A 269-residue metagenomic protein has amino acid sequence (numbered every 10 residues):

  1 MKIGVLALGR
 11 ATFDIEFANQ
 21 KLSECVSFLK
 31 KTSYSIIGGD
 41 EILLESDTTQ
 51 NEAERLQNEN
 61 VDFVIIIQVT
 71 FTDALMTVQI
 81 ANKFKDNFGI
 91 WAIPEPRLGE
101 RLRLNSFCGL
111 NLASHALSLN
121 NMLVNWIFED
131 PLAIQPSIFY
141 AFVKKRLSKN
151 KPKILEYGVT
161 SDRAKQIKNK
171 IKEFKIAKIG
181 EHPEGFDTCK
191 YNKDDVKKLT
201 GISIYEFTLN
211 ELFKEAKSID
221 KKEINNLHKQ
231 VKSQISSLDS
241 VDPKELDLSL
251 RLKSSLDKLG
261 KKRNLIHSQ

Functional and structural regions predicted by a protein language model:
M1-Q269: An N-terminal assembly and electron-transfer interface module characteristic of large anaerobic redox and radical
